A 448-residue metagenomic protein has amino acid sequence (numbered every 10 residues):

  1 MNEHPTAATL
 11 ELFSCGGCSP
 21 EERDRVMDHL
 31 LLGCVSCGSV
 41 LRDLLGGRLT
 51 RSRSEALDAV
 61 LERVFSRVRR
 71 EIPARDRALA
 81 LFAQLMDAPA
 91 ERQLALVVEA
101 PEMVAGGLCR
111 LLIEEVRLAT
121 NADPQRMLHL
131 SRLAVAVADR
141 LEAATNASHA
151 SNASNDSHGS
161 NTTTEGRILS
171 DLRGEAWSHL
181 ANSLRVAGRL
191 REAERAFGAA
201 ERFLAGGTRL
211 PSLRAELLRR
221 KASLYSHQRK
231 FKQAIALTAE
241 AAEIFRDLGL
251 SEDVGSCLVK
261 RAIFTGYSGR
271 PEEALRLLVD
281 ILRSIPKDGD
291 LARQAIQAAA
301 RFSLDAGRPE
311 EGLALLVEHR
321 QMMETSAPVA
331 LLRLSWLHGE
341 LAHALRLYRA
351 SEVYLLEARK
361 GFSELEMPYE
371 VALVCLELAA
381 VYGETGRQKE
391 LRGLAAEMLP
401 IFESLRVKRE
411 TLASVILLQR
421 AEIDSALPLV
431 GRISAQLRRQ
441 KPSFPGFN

Functional and structural regions predicted by a protein language model:
M1-L31: Short, amphipathic alpha-helical interaction patch
V26-R48: A short, amphipathic alpha-helical patch
G46-H129, E142, S443-N448: N-terminal alpha-helical interaction modules that lie
V68-A80, V353, E357-K360, E364-N448: C-terminal non-catalytic interaction modules
E71-A80, C109-A122, L172-R189, L213-K230 (+6 more regions): Tandem amphipathic alpha-helical repeat scaffolds
E102-M103, R140-T145, E165-I168, V186 (+10 more regions): Short coil/turn linkers that connect adjacent helices within long alpha-helical scaffolds, especially alpha-solenoid
M127, L133-A134, A193, A199-A200 (+9 more regions): Tetratricopeptide repeat
